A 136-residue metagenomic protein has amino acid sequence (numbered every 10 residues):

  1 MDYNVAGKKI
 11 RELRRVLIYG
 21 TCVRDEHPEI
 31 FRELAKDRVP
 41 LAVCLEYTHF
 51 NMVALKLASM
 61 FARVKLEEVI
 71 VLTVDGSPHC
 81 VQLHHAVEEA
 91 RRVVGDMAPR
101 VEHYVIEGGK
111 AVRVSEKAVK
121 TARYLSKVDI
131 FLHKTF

Functional and structural regions predicted by a protein language model:
M1-F136: Iron-sulfur-associated redox domains of electron-transfer enzymes in respiratory and anaerobic energy metabolism
